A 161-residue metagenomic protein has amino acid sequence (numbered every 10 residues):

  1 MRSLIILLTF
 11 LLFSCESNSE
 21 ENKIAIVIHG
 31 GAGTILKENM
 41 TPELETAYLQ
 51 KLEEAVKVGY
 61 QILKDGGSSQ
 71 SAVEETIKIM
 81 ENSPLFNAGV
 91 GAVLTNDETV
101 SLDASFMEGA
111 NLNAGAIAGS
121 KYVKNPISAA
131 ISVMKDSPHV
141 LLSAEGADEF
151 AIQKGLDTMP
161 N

Functional and structural regions predicted by a protein language model:
M1-N22: Bacterial Sec-dependent N-terminal signal peptides
N18-N161: Alpha/propeptide regions of enzymes that mature by internal proteolysis
